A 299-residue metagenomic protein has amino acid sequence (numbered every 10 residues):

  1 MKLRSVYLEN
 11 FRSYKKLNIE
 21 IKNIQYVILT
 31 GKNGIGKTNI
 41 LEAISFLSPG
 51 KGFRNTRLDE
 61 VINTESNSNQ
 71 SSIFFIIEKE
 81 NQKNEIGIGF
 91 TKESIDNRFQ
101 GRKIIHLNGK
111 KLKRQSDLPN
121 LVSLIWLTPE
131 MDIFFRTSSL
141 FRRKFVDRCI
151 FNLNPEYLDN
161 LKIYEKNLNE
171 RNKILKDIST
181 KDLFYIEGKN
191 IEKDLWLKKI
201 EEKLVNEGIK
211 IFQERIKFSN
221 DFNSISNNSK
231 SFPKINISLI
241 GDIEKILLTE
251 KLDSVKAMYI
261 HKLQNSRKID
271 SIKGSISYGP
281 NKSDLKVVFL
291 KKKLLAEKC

Functional and structural regions predicted by a protein language model:
M1-K32, F46, G188-C299: Conserved NTPase motor "head" modules and their coupling/switch loops across ABC/AAA+ ATPases, GTPases, and GHKL ATPases
N10, I40, V61, I73 (+3 more regions): Conserved RecA-like P-loop NTPase ATPase core
N10-S13, N33, N39, N108 (+1 more regions): Asparagine-centered polar/low-complexity signal
K22-Q25, E65-S72, E78-E80, K92-G101 (+2 more regions): Intrinsically disordered, low-complexity coil segments
N23-V61, K79-E80, M258: Phosphate-binding glycine-rich loops of NTP-binding sites
T30, E42, N108, T137 (+1 more regions): Short glycine-rich loop/turn motifs that provide flexible caps or phosphate-binding loops at active sites
P49-F135, S139-F141, D147-L153, Y157 (+2 more regions): Nucleotide-state sensing region of NTPase/ATPase domains
L127-S231, I235, I240-I243: An accessory alpha-helical subdomain
